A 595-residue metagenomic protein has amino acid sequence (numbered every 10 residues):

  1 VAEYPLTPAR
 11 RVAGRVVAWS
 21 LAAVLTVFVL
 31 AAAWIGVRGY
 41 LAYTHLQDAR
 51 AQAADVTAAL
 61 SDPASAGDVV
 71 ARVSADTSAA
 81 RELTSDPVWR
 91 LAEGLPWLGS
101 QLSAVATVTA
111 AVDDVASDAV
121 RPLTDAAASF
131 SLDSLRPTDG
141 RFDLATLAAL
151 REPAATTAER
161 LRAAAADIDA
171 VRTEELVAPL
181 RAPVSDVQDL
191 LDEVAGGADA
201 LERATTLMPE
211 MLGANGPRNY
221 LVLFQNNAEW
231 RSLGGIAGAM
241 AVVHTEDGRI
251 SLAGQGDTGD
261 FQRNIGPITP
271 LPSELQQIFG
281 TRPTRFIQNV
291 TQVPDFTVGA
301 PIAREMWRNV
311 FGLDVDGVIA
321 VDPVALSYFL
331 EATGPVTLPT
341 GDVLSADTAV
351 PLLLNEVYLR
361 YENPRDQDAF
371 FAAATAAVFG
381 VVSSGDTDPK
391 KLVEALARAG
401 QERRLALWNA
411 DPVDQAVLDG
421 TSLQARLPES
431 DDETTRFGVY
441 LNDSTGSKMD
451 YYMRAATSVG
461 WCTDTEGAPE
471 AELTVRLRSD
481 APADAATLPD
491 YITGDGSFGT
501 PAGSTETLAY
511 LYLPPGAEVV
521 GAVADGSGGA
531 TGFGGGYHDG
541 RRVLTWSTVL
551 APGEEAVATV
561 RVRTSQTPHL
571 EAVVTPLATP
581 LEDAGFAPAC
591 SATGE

Functional and structural regions predicted by a protein language model:
A2, A9, A13-G14, W19 (+2 more regions): Non-catalytic, solvent-exposed segments at the cell envelope interface
